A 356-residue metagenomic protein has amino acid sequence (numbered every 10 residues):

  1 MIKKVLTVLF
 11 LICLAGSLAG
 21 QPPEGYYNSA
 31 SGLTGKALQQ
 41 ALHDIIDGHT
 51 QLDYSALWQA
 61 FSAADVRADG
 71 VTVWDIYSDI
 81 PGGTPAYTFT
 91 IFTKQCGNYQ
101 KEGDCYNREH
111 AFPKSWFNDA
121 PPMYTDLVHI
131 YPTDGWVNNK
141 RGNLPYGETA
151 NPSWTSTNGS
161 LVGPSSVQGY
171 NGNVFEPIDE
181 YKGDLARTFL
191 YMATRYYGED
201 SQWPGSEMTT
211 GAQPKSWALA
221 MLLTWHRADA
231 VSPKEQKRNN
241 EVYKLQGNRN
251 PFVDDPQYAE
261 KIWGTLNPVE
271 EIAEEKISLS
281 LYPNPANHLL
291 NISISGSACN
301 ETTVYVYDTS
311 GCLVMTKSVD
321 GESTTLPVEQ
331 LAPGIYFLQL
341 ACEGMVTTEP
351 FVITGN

Functional and structural regions predicted by a protein language model:
M1-I2: N-terminal secretory signal peptides that target proteins for export/translocation
V5-L14: Sec-dependent N-terminal signal peptides
A19, W263-K276: Low-complexity, Pro/Thr/Ser/Gly/Ala-rich linker/spacer regions in secreted, extracellular modular proteins
G20-G83: N-terminal module-boundary/linker segments of secreted carbohydrate-active enzymes
V73, G82-C105: Short, His- and charge-rich active-site/binding loops that engage polyanionic ligands
G97-N107, A111-L266: Domain-level detector of nuclease and nuclease-like folds in predominantly extracellular/periplasmic contexts
A273-Y282, A286-N356: C-terminal outer-membrane/trafficking sorting elements
